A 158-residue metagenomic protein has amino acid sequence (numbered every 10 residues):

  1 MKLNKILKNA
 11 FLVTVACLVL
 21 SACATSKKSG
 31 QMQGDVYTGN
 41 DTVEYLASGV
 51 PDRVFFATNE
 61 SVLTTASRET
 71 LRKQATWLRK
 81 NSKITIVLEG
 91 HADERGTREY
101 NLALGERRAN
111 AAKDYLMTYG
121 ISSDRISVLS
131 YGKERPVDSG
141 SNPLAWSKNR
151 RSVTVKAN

Functional and structural regions predicted by a protein language model:
K2-F11: Bacterial N-terminal signal peptides that target proteins for export
A16: Pyridoxal 5′-phosphate
V19-A22: C-terminal motif of bacterial Sec signal peptides marking the signal peptidase cleavage site
A24-T85: Periplasmic peptidoglycan-binding/tethering modules of Gram-negative envelope proteins
A66-K73, E99, R107, A111 (+1 more regions): Extracytoplasmic/secreted proteins, especially bacterial periplasmic and envelope-associated proteins
K83-H91, E106-V137, R150-N158: A non-catalytic structural micro-motif
S139-N142: Short beta-alpha junctions and helix-cap segments that line functional grooves
L144-K148: A generic structural micro-feature
